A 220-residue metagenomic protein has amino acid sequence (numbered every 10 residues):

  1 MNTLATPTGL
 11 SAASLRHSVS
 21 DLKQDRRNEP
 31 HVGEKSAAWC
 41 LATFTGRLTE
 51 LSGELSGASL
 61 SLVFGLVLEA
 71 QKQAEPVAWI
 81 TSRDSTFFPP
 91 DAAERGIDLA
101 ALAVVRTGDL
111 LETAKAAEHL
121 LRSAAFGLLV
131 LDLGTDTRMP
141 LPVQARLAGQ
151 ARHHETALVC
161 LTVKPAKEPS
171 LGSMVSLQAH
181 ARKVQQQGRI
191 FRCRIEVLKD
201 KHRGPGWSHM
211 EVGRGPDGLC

Functional and structural regions predicted by a protein language model:
M1-W79, E94-I97, D200, C220: Detector for small/aliphatic-rich hydrophobic stretches
L51, L102, L129, A151 (+1 more regions): Conserved RecA-like P-loop NTPase ATPase core
A58-G65, G108-K115, R138-R146, H153 (+1 more regions): Charged, alpha-helix-enriched surfaces in structured cytosolic catalytic cores of large nucleotide-utilizing machines
E69, L120, Q150: Hydrophobic/aromatic ligand-binding patch that stacks against planar heteroaromatic rings of cofactors or nucleotides
A74-E75, D98-A101, F126, H154-A157 (+2 more regions): Short glycine-/polar-rich loops that comprise or flank the Walker A/P-loop and associated switch/sensor motifs
A74-P142: Conserved inter-motif catalytic segment of the P-loop NTP-binding fold
A125-A166: A contiguous pocket-lining binding segment that forms or flanks enzyme active sites
L158-C220: Phosphate-binding/switch region of NTP-binding enzymes
